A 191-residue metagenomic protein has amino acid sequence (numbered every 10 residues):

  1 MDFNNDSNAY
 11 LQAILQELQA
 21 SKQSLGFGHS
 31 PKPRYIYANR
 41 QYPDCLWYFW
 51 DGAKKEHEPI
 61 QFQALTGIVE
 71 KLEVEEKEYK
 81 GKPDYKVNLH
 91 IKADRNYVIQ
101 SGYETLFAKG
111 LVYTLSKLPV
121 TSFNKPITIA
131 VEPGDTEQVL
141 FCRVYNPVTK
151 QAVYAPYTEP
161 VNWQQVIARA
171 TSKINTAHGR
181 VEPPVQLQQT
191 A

Functional and structural regions predicted by a protein language model:
M1-N96, Y113, D135-E137, R143-Q151 (+2 more regions): OB-fold ssDNA-binding interfaces and closely related basic DNA-contact patches used across DNA replication/repair
H57-G67, K109-A130: Short nucleic-acid-contacting surface segments enriched for D/E, G, S/T with interspersed K/R
R95-P119, A155-Y157: Beta-strand/loop nucleic-acid-binding surfaces
Q100, I127-V139: Transmembrane helical hairpin unit
N124, H178-P184: Terminal and domain-flanking low-complexity segments
V185-A191: N-terminal prepro-regions of secreted/extracellular proteins
